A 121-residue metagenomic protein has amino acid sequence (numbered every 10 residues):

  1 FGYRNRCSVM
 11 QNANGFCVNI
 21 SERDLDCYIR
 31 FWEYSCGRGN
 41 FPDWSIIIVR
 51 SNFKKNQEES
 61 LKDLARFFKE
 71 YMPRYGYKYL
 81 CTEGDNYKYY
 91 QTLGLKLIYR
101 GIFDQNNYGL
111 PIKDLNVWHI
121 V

Functional and structural regions predicted by a protein language model:
F1-N56, R66-V121: Non-catalytic substrate-recognition and accessory regions of acyl/acetyltransferase enzymes
